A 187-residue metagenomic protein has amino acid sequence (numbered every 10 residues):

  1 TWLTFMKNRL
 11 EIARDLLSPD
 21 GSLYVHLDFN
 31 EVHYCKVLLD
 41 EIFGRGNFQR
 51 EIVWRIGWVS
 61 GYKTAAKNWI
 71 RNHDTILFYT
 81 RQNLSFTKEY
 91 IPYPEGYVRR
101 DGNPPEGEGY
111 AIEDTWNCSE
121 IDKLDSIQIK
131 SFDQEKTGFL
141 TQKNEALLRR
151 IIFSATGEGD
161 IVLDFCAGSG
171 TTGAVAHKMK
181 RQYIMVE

Functional and structural regions predicted by a protein language model:
T1-I161, F165, I184: Class I S-adenosyl-L-methionine
C166-G170: Class I SAM-dependent methyltransferase "Motif I" SAM/SAH-binding loop
T171-R181: Conserved SAM-binding loop of SAM-dependent methyltransferases across substrates and taxa, primarily the Class I
E187: Conserved acidic carboxylate
